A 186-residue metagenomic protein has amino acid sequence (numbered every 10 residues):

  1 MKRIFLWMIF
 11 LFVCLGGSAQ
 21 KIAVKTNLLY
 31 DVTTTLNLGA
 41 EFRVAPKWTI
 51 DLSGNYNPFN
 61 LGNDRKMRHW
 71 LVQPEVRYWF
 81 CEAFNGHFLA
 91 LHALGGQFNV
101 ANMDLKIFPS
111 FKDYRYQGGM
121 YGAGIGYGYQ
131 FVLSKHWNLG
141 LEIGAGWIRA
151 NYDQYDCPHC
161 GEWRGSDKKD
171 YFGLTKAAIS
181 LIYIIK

Functional and structural regions predicted by a protein language model:
Q20-I22, V32-T34, K66-V72, N85 (+2 more regions): Residues that define the transmembrane beta-barrel architecture of outer-membrane proteins
I22, W48-I50, F84, H136-L139: Repeated loop/turn-to-beta-strand initiation elements of outer-membrane beta-barrel proteins
V24-T26, A40, L52-G54, P74 (+4 more regions): Membrane-embedded beta-strand positions of outer-membrane beta-barrel proteins
L28-V32, G54-N60, Y78, A93-N99 (+2 more regions): Transmembrane beta-strands of outer-membrane beta-barrel pores
L29, E41, R77-C81, G128-Q130 (+1 more regions): Transmembrane beta-barrel domains of outer membrane proteins
T33, A45-K47, C81-N85, V132-S134 (+1 more regions): Outer-membrane beta-barrel channels and translocator barrels
Y56-H69, Q97-G119, N151-D170: Flexible, solvent-exposed loop segments that connect beta-strands
W79, Y171-K186: Outer-membrane beta-barrel "beta-signal"
